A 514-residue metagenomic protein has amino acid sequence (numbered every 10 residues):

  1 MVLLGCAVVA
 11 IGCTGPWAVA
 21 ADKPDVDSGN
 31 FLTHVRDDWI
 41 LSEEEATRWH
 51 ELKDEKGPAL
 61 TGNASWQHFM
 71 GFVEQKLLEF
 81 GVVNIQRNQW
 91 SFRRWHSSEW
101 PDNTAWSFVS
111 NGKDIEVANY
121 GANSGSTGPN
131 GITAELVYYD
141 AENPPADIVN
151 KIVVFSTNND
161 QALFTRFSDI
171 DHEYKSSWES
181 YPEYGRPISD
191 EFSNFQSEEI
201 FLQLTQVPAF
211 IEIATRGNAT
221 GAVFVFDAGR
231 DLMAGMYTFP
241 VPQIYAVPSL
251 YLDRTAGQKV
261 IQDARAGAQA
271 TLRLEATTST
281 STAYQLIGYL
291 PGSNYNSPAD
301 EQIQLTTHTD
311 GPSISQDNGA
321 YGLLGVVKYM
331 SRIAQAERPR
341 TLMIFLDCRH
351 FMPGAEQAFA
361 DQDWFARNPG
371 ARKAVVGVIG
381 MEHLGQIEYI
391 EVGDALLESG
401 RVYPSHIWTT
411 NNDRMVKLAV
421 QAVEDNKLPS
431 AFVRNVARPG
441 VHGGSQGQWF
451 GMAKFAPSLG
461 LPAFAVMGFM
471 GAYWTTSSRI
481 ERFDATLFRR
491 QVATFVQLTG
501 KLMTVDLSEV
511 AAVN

Functional and structural regions predicted by a protein language model:
V2-T14: Bacterial N-terminal signal peptides
K23-S65, F80, Q89, G229 (+2 more regions): N-terminal capping segment at the start of a domain
L32-I40, D54-S65, Y138, R166-E183 (+8 more regions): Second-shell loop/turn segments in exported
V35-E43, H50-R186: Noncatalytic luminal/extracellular "stalk/propeptide" segments of secretory-pathway proteins
E116-D147, T238-Q316, G325-K328, R332-Q335: Soluble metallo-hydrolase cores and metallopeptidase-like ectodomains found primarily in the secretory/periplasmic
D160, D347-A463: Metal-dependent peptidase/peptidase-like ectodomains
P248-S249, L342-M343, G468-N514: His/Asp/Glu-rich mid-to-C-terminal helical/loop segments that flank catalytic regions of hydrolases
Y329-E356: Short helix-loop-beta-strand segments that form the rim/entrance of peptidase-like active sites
